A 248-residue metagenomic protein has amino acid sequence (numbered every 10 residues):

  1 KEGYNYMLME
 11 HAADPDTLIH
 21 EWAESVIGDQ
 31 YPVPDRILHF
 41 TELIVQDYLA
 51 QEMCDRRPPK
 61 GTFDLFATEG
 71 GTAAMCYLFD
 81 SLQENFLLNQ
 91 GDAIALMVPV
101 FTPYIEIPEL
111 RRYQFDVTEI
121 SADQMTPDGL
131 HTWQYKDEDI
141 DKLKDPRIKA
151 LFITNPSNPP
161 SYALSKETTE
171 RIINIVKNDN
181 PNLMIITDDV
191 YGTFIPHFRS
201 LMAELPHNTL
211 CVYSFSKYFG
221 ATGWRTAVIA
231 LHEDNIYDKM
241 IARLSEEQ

Functional and structural regions predicted by a protein language model:
K1-E2: N-terminal low-complexity, Ser/Thr- and acidic-residue-enriched intrinsically disordered segments
Y6-N180, G192-P206, L210: Conserved core of the PLP fold type I
D14-L18, N208-Q248: Conserved core segment of the aminotransferase class I/II
I185-I186: Residue-level marker for buried hydrophobic side chains located in beta-strands that build the well-ordered beta-sheet
D189: Walker B catalytic acidic pair
